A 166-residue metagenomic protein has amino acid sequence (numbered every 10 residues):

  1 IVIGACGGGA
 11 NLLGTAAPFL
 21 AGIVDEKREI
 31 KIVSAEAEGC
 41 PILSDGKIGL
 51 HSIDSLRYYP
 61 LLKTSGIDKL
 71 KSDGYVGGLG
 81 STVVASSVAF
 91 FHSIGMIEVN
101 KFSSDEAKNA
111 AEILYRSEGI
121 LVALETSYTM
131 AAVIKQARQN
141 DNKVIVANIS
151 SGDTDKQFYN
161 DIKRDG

Functional and structural regions predicted by a protein language model:
I1, G14, P18, G78 (+3 more regions): Alpha-helical scaffold segments in soluble metabolic enzymes
I1, K31, N142-V144: Residues that mark the start of a beta-strand
I1-G22, E26-E29: Glycine-rich ThDP/TPP pyrophosphate-binding loop and its adjacent helix/strand module within ThDP-dependent enzymes
G4-G7, S34-E36, V146-S150: Short beta-strand segments
A5-A16, I42-L43, E125-V133, T154-Q157: Short glycine/serine/threonine-rich phosphate/pyrophosphate-binding segments that cradle anionic phosphate groups
A21-E29, V33-I120, L124, I162-G166: Active-site/ligand-binding loops adjacent to catalytic centers
Y115-E118, A123-A147: C-terminal structured "cap/appendage" subdomains that terminate the fold
D141, A147-G166: Glycine/aspartate-rich loop-and-adjacent alpha/beta segment that forms the canonical ThDP
